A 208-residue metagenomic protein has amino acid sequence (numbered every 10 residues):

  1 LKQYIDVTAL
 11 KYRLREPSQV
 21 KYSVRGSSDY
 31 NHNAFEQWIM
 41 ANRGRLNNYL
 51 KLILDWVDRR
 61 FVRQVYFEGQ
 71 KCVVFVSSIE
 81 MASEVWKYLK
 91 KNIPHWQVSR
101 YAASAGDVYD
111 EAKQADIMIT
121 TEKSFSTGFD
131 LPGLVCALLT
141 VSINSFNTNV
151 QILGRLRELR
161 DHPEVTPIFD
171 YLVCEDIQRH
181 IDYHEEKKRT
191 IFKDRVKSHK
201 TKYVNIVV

Functional and structural regions predicted by a protein language model:
L1, V85-N92, D182-V196: Short, aromatic/basic amphipathic alpha-helical patches
L1-R15: Post-DEXD/H (motif II) to motif III coupling segment of the RecA-like Helicase ATP-binding lobe
Y22-S77, E84-Y88: Conserved interdomain hinge at the start of the Helicase C-terminal
V73, W86, K90-D107: Conserved RecA-like helicase motor-core motifs
V76-E80, T121-E122: Helix N-cap/beta->alpha junction signal
S83-K87, F129-P132: A short acidic (Asp/Glu
Q97-S99, A103-I191: Conserved RecA-like P-loop NTPase helicase motor core
T190-V208: Charged phosphate-binding loop/patch that engages nucleotide di/tri-phosphates or the phosphate backbone of nucleic
